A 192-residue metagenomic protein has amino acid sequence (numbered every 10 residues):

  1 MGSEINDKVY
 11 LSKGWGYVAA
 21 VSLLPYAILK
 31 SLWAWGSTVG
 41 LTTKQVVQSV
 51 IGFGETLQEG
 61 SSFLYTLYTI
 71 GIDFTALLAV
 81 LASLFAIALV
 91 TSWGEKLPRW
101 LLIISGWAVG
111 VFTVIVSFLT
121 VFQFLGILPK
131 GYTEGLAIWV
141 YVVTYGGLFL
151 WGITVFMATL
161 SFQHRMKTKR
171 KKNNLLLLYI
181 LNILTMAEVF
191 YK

Functional and structural regions predicted by a protein language model:
G2-S12, L84-A108, M166-A187: Cytoplasmic juxtamembrane regions at transmembrane-helix boundaries
I5-A19, S61-Y68, E95-S105, E134-T144: Membrane-interface helix-boundary signature
Y17-G36: N-terminal signal-anchor transmembrane alpha helix
A20-L23, G71-S92, L150-T168: Transmembrane alpha-helical segments in integral membrane proteins
L32-S49, F118-P129: Membrane-helix interface motif
T42-F63: Perimembrane loop-to-helix junctions flanking transmembrane segments
L57-V80, W139-I153: Hydrophobic alpha-helical transmembrane segments
F112-K192: Alpha-helical transmembrane segments of multi-pass integral membrane proteins, characterized by long hydrophobic
